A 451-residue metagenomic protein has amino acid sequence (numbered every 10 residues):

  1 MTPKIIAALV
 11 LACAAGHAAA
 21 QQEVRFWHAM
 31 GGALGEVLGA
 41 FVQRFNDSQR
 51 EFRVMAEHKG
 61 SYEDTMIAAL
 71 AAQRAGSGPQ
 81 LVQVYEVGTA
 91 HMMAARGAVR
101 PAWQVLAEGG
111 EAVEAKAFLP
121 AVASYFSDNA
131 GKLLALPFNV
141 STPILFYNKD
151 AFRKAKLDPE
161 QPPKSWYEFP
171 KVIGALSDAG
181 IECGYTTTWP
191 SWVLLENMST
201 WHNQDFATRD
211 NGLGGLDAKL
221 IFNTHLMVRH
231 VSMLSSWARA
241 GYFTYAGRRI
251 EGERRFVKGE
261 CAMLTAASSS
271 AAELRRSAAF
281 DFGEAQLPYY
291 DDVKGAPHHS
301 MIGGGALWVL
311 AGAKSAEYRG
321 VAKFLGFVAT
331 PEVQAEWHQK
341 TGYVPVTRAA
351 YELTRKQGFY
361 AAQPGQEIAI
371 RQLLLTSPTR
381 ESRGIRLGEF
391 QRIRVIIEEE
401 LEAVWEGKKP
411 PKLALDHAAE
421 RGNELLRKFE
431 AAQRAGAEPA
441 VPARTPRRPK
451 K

Functional and structural regions predicted by a protein language model:
R44-F118, K154-K164, A262-M263, E273 (+2 more regions): Extracytoplasmic "Venus flytrap"/periplasmic binding protein-like
A71, P79-Q80, E111-A151, K294-S300 (+1 more regions): A structural signal for short loop-to-beta-strand junctions that line the ligand-binding cleft of periplasmic/secreted
Y85-I144, P170, E196-T200, G283-Q286 (+2 more regions): Hinge/lid segment of periplasmic solute-binding proteins
W103-F118, P162, Q204-R229, R276-S277 (+5 more regions): Short, solvent-exposed loop/beta-turn-alpha elements that line the ligand-binding surface or hinge of extracytoplasmic
S127-F138, P143, Y167-K219, C261: Extracytoplasmic/periplasmic solute-binding protein
R153-A155, S232, S236-T244, R275-P345 (+3 more regions): Extracytoplasmic/periplasmic substrate-recognition and gating elements
P170-L176, L213-A246: Glycine-centered hinge/linker elements that transmit conformational signals in sensory and ligand-binding systems
A285, Q339-A403, R434-K451: Long, aromatic- and glycine/proline-rich binding clefts that accommodate carbohydrate-like moieties
